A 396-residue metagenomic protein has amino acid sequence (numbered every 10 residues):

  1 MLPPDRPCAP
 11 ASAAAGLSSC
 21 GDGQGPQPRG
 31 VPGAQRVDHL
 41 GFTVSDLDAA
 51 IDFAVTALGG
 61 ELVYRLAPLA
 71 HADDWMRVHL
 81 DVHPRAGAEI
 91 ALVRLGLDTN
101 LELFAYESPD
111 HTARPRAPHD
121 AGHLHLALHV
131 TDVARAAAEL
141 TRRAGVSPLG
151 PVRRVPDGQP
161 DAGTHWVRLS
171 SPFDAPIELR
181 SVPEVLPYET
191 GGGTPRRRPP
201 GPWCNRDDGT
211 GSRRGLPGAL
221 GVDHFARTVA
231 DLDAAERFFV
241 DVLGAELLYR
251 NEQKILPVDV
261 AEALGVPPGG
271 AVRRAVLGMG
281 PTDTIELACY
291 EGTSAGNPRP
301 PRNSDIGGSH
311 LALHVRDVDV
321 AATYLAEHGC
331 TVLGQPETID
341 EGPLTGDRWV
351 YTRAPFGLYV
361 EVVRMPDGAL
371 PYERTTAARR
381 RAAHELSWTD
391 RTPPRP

Functional and structural regions predicted by a protein language model:
L2-G33, F42, L101-F104, L128 (+6 more regions): Vicinal oxygen chelate
V31, D81-V82, P115-P118, L216 (+2 more regions): Short consensus segments that form the blades of beta-propeller domains, in both extracellular/periplasmic
R36-S45, G87-E102, A113-L140, T164-S170 (+6 more regions): Vicinal oxygen chelate
D38, V63, L124, S147-G150 (+4 more regions): A short, local hydrophobic-aromatic micro-motif
T43-D98, R135, P160, T228-T282 (+5 more regions): Core segments of cupin and vicinal oxygen chelate
G59, P109, G145, G244 (+3 more regions): Residue-level marker of structural boundaries
A67-A70, Y106-S108, V152-R154, N251-I255 (+2 more regions): Generic short beta-strand segments
W75-V78, V82-P84, A88-L92, P109-D110 (+5 more regions): Amide-forming acyltransferase catalytic core, primarily the GNAT-like/NAT-type and related acyltransferase folds
